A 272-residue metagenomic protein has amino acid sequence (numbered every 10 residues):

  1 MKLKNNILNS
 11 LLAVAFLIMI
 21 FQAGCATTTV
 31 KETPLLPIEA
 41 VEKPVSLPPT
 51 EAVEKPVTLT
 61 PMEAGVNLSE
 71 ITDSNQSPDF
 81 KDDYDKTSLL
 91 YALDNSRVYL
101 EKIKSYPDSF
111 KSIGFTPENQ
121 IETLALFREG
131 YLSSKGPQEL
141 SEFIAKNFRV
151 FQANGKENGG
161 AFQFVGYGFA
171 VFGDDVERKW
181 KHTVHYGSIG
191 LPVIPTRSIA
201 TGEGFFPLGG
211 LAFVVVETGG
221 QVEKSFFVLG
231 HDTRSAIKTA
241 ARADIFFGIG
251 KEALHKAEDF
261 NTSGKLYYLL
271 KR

Functional and structural regions predicted by a protein language model:
K2-L11: Bacterial N-terminal signal peptides that target proteins for export
N6, L17-M19, P37: Generic short N-terminal amphipathic or hydrophobic helices
L11-Q22: Bacterial N-terminal signal peptides
C25-P44, P49, E54-R272: Solvent-exposed, well-ordered loop and adjacent helix/strand elements within mature globular domains that form
